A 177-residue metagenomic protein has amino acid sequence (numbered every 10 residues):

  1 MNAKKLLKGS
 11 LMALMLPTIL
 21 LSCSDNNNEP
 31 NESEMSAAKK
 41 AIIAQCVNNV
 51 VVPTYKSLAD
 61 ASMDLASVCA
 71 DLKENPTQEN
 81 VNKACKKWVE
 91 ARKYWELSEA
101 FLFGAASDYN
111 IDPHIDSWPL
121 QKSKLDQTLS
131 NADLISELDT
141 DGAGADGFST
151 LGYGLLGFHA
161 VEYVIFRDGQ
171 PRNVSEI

Functional and structural regions predicted by a protein language model:
N2-L11: Bacterial N-terminal signal peptides that target proteins for export
A13-P17: Alpha-helical transmembrane segments
I19-S22: C-terminal motif of bacterial Sec signal peptides marking the signal peptidase cleavage site
S24-N27: Bacterial signal peptide processing site
P30-I177: Mature extracytoplasmic or organellar-lumen-exposed domains after removal of signal/transit peptides
